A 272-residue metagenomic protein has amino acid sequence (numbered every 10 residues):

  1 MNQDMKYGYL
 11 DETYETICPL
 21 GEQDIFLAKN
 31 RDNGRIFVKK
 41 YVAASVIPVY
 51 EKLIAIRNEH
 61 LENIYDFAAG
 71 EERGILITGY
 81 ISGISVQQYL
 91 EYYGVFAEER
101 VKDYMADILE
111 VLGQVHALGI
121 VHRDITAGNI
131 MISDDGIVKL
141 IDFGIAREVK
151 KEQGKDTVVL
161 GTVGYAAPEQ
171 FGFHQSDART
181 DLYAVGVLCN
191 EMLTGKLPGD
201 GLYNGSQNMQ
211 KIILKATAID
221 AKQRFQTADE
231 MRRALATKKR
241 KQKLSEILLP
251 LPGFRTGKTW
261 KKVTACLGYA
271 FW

Functional and structural regions predicted by a protein language model:
T13-E51: ATP-binding glycine-rich loop module of kinase domains
R57-D66: Conserved HxN/HPN-centered segment at the entrance to the catalytic loop of eukaryotic protein kinase-like domains
E71-S85, Y89: Conserved short submotifs of the Hanks-type protein kinase catalytic core that shape the nucleotide-binding pocket
Y104-M105: Activation segment signature within eukaryotic-like protein kinase domains
H116-I132: Catalytic-loop of the protein kinase fold
K155-E169: Conserved activation segment of eukaryotic-like protein kinases, specifically the C-terminal portion of the activation
G205-I219: Conserved C-terminal C-lobe helix
R224: Conserved HRD-motif arginine in the catalytic loop of eukaryotic-like protein kinases
